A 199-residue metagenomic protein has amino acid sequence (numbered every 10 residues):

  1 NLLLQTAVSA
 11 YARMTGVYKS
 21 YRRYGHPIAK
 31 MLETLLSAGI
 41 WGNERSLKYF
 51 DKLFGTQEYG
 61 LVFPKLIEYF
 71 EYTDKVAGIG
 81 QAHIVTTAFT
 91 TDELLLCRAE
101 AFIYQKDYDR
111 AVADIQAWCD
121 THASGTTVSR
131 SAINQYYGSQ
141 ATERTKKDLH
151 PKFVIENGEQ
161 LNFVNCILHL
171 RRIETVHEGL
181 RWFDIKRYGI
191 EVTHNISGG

Functional and structural regions predicted by a protein language model:
N1-S20, I40-G199: Acidic/polar-rich alpha-helix caps and helix-coil junctions
P27-L32, L47: Residue-level signal for threonine
T34-S37: Aromatic (Trp/Tyr) and acidic
